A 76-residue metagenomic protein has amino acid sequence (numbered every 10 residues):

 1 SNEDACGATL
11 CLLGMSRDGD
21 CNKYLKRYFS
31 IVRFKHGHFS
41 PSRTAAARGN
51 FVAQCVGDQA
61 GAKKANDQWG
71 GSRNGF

Functional and structural regions predicted by a protein language model:
S1-I31: Short N-proximal segments of mature Sec-exported proteins
Y28-F76: Compact alpha-helical subdomains of small soluble proteins
